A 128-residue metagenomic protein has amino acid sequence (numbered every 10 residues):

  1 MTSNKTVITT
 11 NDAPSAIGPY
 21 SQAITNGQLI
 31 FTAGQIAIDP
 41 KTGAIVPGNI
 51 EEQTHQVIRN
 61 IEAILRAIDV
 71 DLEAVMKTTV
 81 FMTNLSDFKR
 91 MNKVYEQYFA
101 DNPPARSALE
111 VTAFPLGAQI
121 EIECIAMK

Functional and structural regions predicted by a protein language model:
T2-K128: Short, polar/acidic, helix-capping and beta-turn segments at strand->helix junctions that line the mouths
